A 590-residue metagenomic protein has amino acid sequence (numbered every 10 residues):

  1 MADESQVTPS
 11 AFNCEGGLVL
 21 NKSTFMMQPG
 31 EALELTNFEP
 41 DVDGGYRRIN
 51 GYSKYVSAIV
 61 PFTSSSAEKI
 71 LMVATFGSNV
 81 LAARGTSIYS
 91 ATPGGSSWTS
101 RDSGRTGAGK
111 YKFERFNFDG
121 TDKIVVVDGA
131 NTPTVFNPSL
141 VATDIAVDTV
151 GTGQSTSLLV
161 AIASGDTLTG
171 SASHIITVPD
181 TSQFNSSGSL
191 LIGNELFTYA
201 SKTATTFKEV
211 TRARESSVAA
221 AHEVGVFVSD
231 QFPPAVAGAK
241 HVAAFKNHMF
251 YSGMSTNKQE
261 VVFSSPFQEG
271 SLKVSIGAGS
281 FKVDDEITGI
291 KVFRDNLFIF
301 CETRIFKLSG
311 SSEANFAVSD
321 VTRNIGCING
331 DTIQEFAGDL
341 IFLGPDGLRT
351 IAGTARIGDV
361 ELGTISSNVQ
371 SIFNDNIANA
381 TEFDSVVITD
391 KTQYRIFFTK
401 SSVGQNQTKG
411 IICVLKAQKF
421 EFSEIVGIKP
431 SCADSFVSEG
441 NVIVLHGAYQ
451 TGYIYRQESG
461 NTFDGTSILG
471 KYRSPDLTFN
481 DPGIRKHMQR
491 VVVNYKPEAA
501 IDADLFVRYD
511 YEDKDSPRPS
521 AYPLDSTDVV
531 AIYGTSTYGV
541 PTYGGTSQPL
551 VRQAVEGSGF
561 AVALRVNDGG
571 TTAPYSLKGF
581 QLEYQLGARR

Functional and structural regions predicted by a protein language model:
M1-V125, N324-D339, P345-R590: Beta-sheet repeat architectures centered on beta-propellers
T63-S66, G151-T156, D166, F232-A239 (+2 more regions): Surface-exposed ligand/attachment interfaces on beta-rich extracellular proteins
L81-A82, V126, A243, H248-G253 (+2 more regions): Short beta-strand motif characteristic of blades in beta-propeller domains
K112-Q154: Hydrophobic or amphipathic alpha-helical targeting/insertion segments
A142-D230: Autoprocessing Asn-cyclization modules and mimics
G151-Q154, Q268-K282, E361-N379: Surface-exposed loop and turn segments in beta-propeller and other repeat-based domains that flank or scaffold
H241-E269: Carboxylate/His-rich catalytic cores and anion/metal-binding grooves
L297-T322: Surface-exposed extracellular loop regions of Gram-negative outer-membrane beta-barrel proteins
